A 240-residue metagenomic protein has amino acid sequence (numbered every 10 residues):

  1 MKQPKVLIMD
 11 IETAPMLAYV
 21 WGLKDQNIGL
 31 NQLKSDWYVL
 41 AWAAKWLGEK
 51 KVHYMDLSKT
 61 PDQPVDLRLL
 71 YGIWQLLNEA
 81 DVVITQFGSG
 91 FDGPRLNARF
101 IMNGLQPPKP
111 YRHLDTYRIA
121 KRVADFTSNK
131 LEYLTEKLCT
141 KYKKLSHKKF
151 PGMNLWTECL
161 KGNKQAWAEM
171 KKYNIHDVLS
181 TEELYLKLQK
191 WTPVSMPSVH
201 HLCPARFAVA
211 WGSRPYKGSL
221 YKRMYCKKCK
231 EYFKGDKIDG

Functional and structural regions predicted by a protein language model:
M1-L7, E12-M16, K130-K144, S180: RecB-family 4Fe-4S metal-dependent nuclease core
M1-N78: Conserved RNase H-like, two-metal-ion catalytic cores of nucleic-acid enzymes
G48-L138: Conserved DEDDh/DEDDy metal-dependent 3′-5′ exonuclease domain
I84, Y133-V199: Acidic, Mg2+-coordinating catalytic module of metal-dependent nucleases/exonucleases that use a two-metal-ion mechanism
H200-R206, C226-C229: Short cysteine-rich clusters marking metal-coordination/redox-active sites
F207-Y216, K230-F233: Cys/His-rich microdomains that often coordinate metals
R214-M224: Short linker/helix segments within small regulatory modules
K228-G240: Short metal-binding segments enriched for Cys and/or His
